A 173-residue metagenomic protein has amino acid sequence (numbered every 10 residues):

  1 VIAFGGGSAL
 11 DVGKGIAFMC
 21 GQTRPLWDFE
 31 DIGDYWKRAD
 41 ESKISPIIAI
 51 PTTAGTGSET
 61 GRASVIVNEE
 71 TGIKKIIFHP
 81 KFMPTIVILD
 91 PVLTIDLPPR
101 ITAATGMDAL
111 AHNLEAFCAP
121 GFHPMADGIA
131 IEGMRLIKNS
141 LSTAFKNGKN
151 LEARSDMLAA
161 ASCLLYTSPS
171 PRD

Functional and structural regions predicted by a protein language model:
V1-I2, T23-E30, S142-E152, S168: Short, Lys/Arg-enriched charge-dense amphipathic segments
V1-L89: Glycine/threonine-rich beta-strand-loop-alpha-helix active-site module that forms ligand/phosphate-binding
T53, V92, R172: Anionic group-transfer/hydrolysis microenvironments
A63-L165: Carboxylate- and glycine-rich phosphate/diphosphate-binding segment that chelates Mg2+/Mn2+
Y166-D173: Conserved small/polar residues in nucleotide/adenosyl-binding loops
